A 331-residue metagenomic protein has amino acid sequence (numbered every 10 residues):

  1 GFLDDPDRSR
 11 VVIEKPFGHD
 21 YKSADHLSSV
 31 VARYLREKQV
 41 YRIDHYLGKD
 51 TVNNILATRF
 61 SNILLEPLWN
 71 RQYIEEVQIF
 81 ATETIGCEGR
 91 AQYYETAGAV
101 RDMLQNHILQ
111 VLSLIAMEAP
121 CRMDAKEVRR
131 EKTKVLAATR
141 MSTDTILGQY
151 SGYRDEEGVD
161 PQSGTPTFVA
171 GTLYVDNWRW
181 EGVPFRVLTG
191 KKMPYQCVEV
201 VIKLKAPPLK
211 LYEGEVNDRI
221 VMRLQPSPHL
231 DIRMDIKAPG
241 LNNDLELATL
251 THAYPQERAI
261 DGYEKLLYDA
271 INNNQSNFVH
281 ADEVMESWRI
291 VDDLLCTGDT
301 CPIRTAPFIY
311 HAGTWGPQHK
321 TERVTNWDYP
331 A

Functional and structural regions predicted by a protein language model:
G1-A331: Secretory/organelle targeting and membrane-embedding segments
